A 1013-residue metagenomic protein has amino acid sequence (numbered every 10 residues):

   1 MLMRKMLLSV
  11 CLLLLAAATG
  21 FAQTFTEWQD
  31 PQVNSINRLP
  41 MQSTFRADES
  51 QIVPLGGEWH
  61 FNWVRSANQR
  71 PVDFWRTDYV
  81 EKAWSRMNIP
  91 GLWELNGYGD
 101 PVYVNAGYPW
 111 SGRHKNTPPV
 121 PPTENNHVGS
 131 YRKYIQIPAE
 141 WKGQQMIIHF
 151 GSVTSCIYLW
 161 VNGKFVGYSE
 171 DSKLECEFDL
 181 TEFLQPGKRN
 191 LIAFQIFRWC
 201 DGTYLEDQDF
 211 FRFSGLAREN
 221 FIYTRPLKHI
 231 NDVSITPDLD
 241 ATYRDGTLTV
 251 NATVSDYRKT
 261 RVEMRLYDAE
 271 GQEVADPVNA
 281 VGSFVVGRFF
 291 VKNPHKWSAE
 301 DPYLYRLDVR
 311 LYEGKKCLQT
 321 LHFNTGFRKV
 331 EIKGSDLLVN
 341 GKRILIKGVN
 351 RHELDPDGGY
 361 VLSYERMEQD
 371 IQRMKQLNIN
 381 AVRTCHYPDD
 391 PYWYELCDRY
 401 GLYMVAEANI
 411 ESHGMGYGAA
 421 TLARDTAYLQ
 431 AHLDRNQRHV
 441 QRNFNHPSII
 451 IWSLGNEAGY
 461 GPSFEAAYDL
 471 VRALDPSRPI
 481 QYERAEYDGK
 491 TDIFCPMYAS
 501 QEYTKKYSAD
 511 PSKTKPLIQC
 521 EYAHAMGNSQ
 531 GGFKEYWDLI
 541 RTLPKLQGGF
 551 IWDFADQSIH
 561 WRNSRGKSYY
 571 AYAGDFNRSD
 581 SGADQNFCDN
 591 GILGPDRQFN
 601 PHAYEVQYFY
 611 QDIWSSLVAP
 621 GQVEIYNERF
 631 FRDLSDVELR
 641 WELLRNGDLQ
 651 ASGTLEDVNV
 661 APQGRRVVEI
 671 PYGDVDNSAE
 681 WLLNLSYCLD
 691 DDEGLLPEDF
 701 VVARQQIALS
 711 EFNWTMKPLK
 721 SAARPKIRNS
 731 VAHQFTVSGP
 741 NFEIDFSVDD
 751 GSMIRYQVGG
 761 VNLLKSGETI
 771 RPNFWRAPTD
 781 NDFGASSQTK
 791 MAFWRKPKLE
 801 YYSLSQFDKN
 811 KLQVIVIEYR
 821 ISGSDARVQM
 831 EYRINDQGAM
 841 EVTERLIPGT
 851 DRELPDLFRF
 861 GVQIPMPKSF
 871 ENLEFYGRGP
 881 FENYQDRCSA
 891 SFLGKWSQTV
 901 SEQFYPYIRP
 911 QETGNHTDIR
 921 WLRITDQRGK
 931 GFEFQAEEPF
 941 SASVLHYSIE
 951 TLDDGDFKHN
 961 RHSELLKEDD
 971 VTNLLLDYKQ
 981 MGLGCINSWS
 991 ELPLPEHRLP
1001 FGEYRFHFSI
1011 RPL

Functional and structural regions predicted by a protein language model:
Q23-A47, I89-L92, D201-Y204, F210 (+4 more regions): Extended substrate-binding grooves/exosites of carbohydrate-active enzymes
Q23-H149, C200, Y204-Q208, F213-L216 (+5 more regions): Extended carbohydrate-recognition surfaces in non-catalytic/accessory domains of CAZymes and lectin-like proteins
T24, D100, G107-P121, E170-S172 (+11 more regions): An acidic-aromatic loop/edge-strand motif
T24-N34, Q42-R46, V166-G167, P186-T224 (+3 more regions): Glycine/proline-rich low-complexity spacer/linker segments in large multi-domain proteins
E27-D30, P40, N62-V64, L92 (+10 more regions): Accessory beta-strand-rich segments of carbohydrate-active enzymes
L95, V104, S152, R198 (+4 more regions): Beta-strand/loop-rich accessory regions of lumenal/periplasmic or secreted enzymes, predominantly carbohydrate-active
Q185-G187, N251-E331, D676-N677, W681-A723: Extended acidic/polar, glycine-enriched regions that form or flank non-catalytic beta-rich accessory modules
V278-N293, G647-S678: Intrinsically disordered, low-complexity Pro/Gly/Ser/Thr-rich segments with frequent PxxP/GP/PP motifs and embedded
